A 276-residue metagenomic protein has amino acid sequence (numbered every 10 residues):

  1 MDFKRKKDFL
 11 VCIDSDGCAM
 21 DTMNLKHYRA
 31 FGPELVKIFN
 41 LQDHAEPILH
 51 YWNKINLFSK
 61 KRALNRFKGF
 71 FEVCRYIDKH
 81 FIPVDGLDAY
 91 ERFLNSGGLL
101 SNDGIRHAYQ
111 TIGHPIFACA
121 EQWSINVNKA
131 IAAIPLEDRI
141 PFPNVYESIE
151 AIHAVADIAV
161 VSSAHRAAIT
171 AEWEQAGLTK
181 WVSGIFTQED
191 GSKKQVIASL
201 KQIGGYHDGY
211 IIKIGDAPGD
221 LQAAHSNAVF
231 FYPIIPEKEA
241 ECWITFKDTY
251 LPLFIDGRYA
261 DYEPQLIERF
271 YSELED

Functional and structural regions predicted by a protein language model:
M1-I13, H50, S59, K79-G86 (+2 more regions): Non-catalytic pre-domain segments flanking phosphatase-related domains
D2-F3, W123-S124, V196: Short, flexible segments with low predicted structural confidence
K4-K26, A224: Asp-based phosphoryl-transfer active-site loop
L10-I13, L49-N53, I185-T187, I212-I214: Extended hydrophobic secondary-structure segments that form protein cores and membrane-embedded regions
V11, F31, K37, K247-D248: A signal for specific C-terminal beta-sheet/loop modules enriched in small/flexible residues with GP/PG/PP motifs
C12-I13, V160-V161, P233: A structural signal for short, well-ordered beta-strand segments and their strand-loop junctions that often border
C18-A164, T170: Alpha-helical substrate-recognition element adjacent to the catalytic core
E137-D157, H165-D276: C-terminal cap/substrate-recognition subdomain and adjoining C-terminal extension of metal-dependent phosphatase-like
